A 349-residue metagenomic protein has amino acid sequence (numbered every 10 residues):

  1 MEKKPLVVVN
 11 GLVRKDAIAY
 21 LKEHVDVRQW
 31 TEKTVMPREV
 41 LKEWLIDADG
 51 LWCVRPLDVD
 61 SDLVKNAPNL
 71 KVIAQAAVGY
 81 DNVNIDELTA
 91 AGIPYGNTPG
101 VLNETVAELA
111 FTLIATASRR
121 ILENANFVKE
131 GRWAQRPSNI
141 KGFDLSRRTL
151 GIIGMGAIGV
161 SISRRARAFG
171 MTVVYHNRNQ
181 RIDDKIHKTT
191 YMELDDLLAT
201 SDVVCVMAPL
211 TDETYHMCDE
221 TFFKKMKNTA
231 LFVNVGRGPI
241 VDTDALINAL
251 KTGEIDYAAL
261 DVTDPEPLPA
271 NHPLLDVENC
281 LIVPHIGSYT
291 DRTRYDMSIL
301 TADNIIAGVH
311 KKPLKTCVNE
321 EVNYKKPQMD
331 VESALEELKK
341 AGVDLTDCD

Functional and structural regions predicted by a protein language model:
M1-A48, G170, K325-M329, S333-A334 (+1 more regions): N-terminal glycine-/charge-rich "phosphate-binding" loop or analogous flexible N-terminal tail
N10, V54, A76, M207-L210 (+1 more regions): Short, well-ordered coil/turn residues at beta-beta hairpins and beta-strand->alpha-helix junctions within
W30-K33, A76-A77, I93-E104, N177 (+2 more regions): Short beta->alpha connector loops at strand-helix junctions that form conserved, small/polar/Pro-enriched
I46, V59-L63, R178-P273: Rossmann-like adenosine-cofactor binding region
D49-K129: Phosphate/diphosphate ligand-binding glycine-rich loop within oxidoreductases
Y95, T172, E220, T229-D349: Rossmann-like dinucleotide-binding domain for NAD(H)/NADP(H)
P99-T149, S161-R164, D183, P313-E320: Phosphate-binding beta-alpha-beta segment of Rossmann-like dinucleotide-binding domains, i.e., the NAD(P)
S138-N228, E336-D349: Rossmann-like dinucleotide/phosphate-binding beta-alpha-beta segment
